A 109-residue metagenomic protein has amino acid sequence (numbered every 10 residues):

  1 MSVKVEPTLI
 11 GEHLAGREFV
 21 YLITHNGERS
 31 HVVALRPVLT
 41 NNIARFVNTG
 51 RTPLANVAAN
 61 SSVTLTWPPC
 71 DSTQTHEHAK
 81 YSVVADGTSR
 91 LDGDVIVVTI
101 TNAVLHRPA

Functional and structural regions predicted by a protein language model:
M1-A109: Binding-site signature for planar aromatic cofactors or substrates
